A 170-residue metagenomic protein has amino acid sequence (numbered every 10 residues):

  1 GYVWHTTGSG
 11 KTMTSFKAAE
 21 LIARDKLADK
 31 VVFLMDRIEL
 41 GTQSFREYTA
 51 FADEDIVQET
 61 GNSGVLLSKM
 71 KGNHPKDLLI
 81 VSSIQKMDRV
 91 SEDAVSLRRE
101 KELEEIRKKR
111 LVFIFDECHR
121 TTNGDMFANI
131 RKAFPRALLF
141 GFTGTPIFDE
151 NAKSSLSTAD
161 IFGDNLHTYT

Functional and structural regions predicted by a protein language model:
G1-T170: RecA-like P-loop NTPase motor core of helicase/translocase proteins
